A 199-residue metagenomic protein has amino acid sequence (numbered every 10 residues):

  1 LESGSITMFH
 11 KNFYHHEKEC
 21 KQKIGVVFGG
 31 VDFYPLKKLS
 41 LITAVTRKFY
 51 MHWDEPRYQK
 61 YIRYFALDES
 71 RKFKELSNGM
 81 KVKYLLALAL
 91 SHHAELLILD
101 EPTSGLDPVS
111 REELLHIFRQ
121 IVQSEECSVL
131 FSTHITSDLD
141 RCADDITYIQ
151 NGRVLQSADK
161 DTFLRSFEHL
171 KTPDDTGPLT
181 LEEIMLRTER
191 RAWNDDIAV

Functional and structural regions predicted by a protein language model:
S3-H15, E19-C20: Conserved ABC transporter NBD signature motif
V26-Y84: ABC-family P-loop ATPase nucleotide-binding domains
L97-E101: Catalytic Walker B motif of ABC-type/P-loop ATPase nucleotide-binding domains
P108-S110: Helix N-cap at the start of a conserved alpha-helix in ABC-type nucleotide-binding domains
E112-E125: Helical segment within the ABC ATPase nucleotide-binding domain
E126-I135: Conserved H-loop
